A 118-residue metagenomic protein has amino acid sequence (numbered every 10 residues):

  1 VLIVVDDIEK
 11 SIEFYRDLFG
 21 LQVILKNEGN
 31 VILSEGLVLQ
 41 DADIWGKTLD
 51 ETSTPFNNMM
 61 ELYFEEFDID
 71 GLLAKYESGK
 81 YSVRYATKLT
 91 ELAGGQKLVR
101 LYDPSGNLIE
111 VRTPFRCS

Functional and structural regions predicted by a protein language model:
V1-K10, M60-L62, P114-S118: N-terminal beta-strand motif that seeds the catalytic metal site of vicinal oxygen chelate
L2, G29-N30, L98: A short, glycine- and basic residue-enriched loop/turn that sits immediately adjacent to a domain's principal
D7-Q22: Amphipathic alpha-helical segments
I8, L62-L108: Vicinal oxygen chelate
F19, L37, K80-Y81: Structural motif
Q22-N57, L108-T113: Conserved short beta-strand elements that form part of the metal-binding/catalytic scaffold of enzyme active sites
K26, A86-K88, R116: Residue-level detector of family-conserved "landmark" positions at structurally sensitive sites
